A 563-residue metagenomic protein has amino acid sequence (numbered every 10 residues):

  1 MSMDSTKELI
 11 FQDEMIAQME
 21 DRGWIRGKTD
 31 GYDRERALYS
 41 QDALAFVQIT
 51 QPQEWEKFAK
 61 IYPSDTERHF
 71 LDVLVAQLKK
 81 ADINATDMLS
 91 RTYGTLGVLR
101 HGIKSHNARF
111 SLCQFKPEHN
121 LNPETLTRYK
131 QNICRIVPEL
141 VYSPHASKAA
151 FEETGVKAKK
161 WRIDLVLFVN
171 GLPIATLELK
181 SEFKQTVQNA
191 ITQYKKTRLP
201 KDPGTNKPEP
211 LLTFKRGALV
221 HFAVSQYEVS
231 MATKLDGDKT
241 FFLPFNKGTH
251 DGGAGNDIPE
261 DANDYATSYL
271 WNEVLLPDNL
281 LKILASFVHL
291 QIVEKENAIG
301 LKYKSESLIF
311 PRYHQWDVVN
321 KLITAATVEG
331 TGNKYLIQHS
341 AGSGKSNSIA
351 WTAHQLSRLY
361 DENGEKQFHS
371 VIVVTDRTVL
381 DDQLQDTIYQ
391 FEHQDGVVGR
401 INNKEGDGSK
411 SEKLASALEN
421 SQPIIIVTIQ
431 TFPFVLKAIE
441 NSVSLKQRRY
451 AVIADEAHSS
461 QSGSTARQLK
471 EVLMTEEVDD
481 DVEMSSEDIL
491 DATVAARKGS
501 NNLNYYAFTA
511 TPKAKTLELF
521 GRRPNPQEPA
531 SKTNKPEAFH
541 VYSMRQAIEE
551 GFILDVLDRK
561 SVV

Functional and structural regions predicted by a protein language model:
S2-S370, T375, V379, Q383-D395 (+6 more regions): ATP-dependent helicase/translocase motor core
D30, I191-Q193, P203-T213, L359-H369 (+3 more regions): Flexible phosphate/Mg2+-sensing switch loops adjacent to catalytic phosphate-binding sites
T186-V187, M231-T233, D382-Q383, V435-L436 (+3 more regions): Short helix/loop capping segments that flank catalytic or ligand/cofactor-binding pockets
F222-A223, I425-T428, V452, L503-T509: Structural recognition of the conserved hydrophobic beta-strand(s) that form the central parallel beta-sheet of P-loop
D261-A262, T267, K515-V563: Interdomain helical connector at the RecA1-RecA2 junction of SF1/SF2 helicase-like NTPases
T378, R400-E412, I429-F434: Conserved helicase motor
A415, Q422-E456, S460-V472, V478 (+1 more regions): Conserved RecA-like ASCE ATPase "motif II neighborhood" in helicase/translocase motors
A496-N504: AAA+/SF3 P-loop NTPase mechanochemical coupling elements
